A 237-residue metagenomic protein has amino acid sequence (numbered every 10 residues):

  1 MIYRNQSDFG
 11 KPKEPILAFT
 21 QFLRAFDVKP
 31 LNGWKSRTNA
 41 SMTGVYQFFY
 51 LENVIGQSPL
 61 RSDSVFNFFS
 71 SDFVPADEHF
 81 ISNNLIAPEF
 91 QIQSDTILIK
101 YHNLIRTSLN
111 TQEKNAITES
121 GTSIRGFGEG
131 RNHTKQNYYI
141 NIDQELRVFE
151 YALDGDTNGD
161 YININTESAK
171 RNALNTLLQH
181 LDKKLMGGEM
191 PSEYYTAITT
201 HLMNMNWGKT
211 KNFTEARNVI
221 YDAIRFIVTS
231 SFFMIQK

Functional and structural regions predicted by a protein language model:
M1-K237: Flexible, low-complexity segments enriched for small/polar residues
